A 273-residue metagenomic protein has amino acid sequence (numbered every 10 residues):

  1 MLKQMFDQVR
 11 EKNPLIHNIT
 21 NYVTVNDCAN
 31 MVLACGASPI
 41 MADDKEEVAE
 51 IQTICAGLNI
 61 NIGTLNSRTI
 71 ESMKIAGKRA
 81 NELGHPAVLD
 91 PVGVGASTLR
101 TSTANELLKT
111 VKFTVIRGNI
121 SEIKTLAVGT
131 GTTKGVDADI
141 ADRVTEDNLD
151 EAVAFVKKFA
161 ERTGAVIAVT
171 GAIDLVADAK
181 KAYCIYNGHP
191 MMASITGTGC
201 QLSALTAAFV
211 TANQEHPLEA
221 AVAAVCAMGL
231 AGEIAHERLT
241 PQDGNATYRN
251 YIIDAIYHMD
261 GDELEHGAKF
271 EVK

Functional and structural regions predicted by a protein language model:
M1-M41: Glycine-rich phosphate/adenosyl-contacting loop at the front of the ribokinase-like
C28-M31, S203-V210, A221-A224, I252 (+1 more regions): Buried hydrophobic packing segments
M31, C35-G84, L89: Active-site cofactor/substrate anionic-group-binding motifs, chiefly glycine- and Lys/Arg-rich phosphate-binding loops
T69-G118: Glycine/small-residue-rich loop that forms an oxyanion/phosphate-binding "nest" at active or ligand-binding sites
R100-A182: Conserved phosphate/ATP/ADP-binding segment of small-molecule kinases
Y186-T196: Short pre-catalytic strand/loop immediately N-terminal to key active-site residues, enriched for Gly-Thr
T196, T206-Y248: Conserved post-catalytic alpha-helical subdomain immediately downstream of the catalytic base and nucleotide-binding
L230-K273: Charged C-terminal helix
